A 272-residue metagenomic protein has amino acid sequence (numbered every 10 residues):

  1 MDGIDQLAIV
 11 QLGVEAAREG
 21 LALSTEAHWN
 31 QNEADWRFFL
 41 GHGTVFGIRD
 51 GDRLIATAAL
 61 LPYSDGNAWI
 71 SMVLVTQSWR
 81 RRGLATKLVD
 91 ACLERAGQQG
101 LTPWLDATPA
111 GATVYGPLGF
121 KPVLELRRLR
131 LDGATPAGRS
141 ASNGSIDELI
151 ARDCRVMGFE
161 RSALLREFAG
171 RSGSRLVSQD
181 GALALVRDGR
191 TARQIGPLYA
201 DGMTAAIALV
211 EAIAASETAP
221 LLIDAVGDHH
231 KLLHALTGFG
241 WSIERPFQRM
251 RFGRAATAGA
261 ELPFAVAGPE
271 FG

Functional and structural regions predicted by a protein language model:
D5-E19, G138-E148: A short beta-loop-alpha structural element at the N-terminal edge of CoA-dependent acyl/N-acetyltransferase catalytic
V14-T76, E160-D180, A184-R193, P197-Y199: A conserved beta-strand-loop-helix scaffold within acyl/acetyltransferase catalytic domains
V75, R81-E94, M203-A215, H234: Conserved acetyl-CoA-binding loop-helix of GNAT-fold acetyltransferases
A96-T108, E217-G227: Conserved GNAT acetyl-CoA-binding A-motif
A107, T113, L118-P136, Y199 (+1 more regions): Active-site/acyl-donor-binding loops of N-acyltransferases
P117-Q194: Amide-forming acyltransferase catalytic core, primarily the GNAT-like/NAT-type and related acyltransferase folds
G173, A184-V226: Flexible loop/N-cap segments at domain edges
